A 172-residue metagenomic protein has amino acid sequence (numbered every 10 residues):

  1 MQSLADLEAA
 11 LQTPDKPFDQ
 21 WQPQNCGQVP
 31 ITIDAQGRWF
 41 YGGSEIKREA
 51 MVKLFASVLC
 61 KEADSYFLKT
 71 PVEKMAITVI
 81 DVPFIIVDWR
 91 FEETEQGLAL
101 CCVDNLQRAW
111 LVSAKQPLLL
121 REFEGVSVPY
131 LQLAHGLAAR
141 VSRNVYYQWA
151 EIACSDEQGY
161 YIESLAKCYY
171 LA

Functional and structural regions predicted by a protein language model:
M1-A172: Long, non-globular segments of proteins
